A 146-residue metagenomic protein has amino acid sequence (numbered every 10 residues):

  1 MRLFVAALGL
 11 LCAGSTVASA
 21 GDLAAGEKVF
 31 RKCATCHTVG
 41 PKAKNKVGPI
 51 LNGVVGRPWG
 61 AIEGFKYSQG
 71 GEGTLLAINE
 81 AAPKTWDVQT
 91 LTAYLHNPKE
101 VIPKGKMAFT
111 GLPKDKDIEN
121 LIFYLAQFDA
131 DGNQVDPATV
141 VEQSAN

Functional and structural regions predicted by a protein language model:
L3-S15: Sec-dependent N-terminal signal peptides
A13, T38, G56, H96-N97 (+1 more regions): Residues at helix-coil transition
A13-F30, P41, A145-N146: Electrostatic cytochrome c docking/interface patches
T16, V47, P103-G105: Residue-level signal for beta-strand positions within conserved beta-sheet cores that form or flank
L23-R31, K44-N45, P49-N52, Q89 (+1 more regions): Sequence context surrounding c-type heme c attachment/ligation sites in exported
E27, P41-T85, N146: Gly/Gly-Pro-rich "capping" loops immediately C-terminal to redox-active cysteine motifs in periplasmic/lumenal
F30-V39, L121, L125: The canonical Cys-X-X-Cys-His
T85-A138: C-terminal capping alpha-helices of c-type cytochrome domains
